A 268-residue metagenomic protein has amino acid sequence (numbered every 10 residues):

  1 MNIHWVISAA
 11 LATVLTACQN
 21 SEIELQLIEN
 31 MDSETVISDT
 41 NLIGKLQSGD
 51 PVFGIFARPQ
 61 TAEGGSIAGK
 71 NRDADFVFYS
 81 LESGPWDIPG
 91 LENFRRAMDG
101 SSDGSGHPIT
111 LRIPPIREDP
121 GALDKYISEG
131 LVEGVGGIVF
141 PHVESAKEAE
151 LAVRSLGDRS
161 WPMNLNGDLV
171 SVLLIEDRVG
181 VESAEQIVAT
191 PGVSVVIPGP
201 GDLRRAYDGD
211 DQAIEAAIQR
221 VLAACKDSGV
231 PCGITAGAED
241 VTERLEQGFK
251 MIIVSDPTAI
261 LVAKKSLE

Functional and structural regions predicted by a protein language model:
M1-I7: Bacterial N-terminal signal peptides that target proteins for export
S8-V14: Bacterial N-terminal signal peptides
C18-Q19, I23-E268: Expand to "…catalyze enediolate/carbanion chemistry for C-C bond making/breaking, isomerization, decarboxylation
